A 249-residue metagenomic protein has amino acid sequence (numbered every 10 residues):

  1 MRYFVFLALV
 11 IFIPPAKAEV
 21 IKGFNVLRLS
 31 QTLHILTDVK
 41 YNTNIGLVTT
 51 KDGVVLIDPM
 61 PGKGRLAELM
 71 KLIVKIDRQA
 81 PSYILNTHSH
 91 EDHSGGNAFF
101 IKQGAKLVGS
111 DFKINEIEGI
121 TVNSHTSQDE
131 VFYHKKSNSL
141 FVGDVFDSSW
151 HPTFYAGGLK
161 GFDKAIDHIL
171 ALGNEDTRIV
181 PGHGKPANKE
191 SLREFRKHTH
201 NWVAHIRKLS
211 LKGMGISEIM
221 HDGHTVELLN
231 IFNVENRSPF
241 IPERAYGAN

Functional and structural regions predicted by a protein language model:
Y3-F12: Sec-dependent N-terminal signal peptides
P14-A18: Sec/Tat signal peptide C-region and signal peptidase I cleavage site
E19, A171-E175, P186-N249: Accessory terminal helices/loops
E19-L29, Q103, V108-D129, H134-S137 (+2 more regions): Metallo-beta-lactamase
F24-K71, E130-G143: Conserved beta-strand hairpin/beta-sheet module of binuclear metal-dependent hydrolase folds, prominently
K51-G53, K63-G109: Active-site metal-binding motif and surrounding structural segment of the metallo-beta-lactamase
I57-P59, S82-H90, V108-D111, L140-D144 (+1 more regions): Active-site neighborhood of phospho(di)ester-bond hydrolases with catalytic His/Asp-centered motifs
P61-G62, S124, Q128-K208: Metallo-beta-lactamase
